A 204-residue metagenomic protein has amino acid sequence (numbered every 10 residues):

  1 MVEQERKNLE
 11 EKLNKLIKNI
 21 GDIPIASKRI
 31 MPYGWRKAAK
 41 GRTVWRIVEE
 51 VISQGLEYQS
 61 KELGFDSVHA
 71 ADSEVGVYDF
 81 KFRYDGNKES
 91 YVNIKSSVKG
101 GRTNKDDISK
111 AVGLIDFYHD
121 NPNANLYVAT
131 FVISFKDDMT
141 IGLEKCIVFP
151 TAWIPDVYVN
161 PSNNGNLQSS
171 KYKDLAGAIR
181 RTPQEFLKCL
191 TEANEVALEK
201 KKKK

Functional and structural regions predicted by a protein language model:
M1-G76, Y84, S90, S96-K204: Nucleic-acid endonuclease domains
